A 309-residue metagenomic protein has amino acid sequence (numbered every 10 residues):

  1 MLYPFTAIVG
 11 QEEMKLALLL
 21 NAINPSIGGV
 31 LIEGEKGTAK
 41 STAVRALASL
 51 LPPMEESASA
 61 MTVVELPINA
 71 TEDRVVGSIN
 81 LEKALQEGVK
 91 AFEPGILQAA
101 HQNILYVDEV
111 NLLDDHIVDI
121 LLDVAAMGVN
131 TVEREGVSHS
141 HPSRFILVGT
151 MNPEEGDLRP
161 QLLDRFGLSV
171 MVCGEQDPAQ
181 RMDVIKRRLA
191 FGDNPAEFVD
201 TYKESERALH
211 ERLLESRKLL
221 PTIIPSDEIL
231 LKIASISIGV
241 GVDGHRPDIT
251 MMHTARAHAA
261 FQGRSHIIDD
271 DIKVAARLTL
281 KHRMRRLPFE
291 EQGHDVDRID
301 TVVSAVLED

Functional and structural regions predicted by a protein language model:
M1-R181: Conserved ASCE/P-loop NTPase catalytic core
I8-E12, G37, E65, V199-R207 (+4 more regions): Conserved phosphate/pyrophosphate-binding and hydrolysis machinery centered on Walker-type P-loop NTPases, extending
K15-N24, P247-A260: Contiguous, well-ordered alpha-helical segments that form the cores/surfaces of helical PPI scaffolds
L16, D119, P160, D164 (+3 more regions): Non-catalytic, well-ordered alpha-helical scaffold segments
A39-T42, A234-R246, A257-D309: C-terminal engagement/docking regions of AAA+ P-loop ATPases
H141-S143, L158-V240: Phosphate-sensing "switch" segment of ASCE/P-loop ATPases
